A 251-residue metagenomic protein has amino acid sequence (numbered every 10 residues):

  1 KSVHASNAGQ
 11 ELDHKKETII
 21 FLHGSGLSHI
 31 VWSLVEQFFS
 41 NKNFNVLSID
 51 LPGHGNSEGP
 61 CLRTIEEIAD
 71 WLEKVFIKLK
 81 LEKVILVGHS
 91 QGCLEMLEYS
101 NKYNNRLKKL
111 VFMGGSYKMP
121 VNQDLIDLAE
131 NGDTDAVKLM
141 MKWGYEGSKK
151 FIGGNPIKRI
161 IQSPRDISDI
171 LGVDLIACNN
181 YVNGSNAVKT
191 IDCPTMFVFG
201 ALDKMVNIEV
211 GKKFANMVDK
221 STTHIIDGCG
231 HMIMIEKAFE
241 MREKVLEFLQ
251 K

Functional and structural regions predicted by a protein language model:
K1-I20, S40-N45, L81-E82, R165 (+2 more regions): Alpha/beta-hydrolase fold catalytic core
G24-L27, S90: Active-site glycine-rich loops that stabilize anionic/oxyanionic intermediates across multiple enzyme folds
S33-E36, N41, N45-Q91, E243: Active-site loop/oxyanion-hole signature of alpha/beta-hydrolase fold enzymes
L94-K138: Flexible "cap/lid" loop of the alpha/beta hydrolase fold
D127-T190: Conserved alpha/beta-hydrolase catalytic His-Asp/Glu region
I191, F197-F199, D203: Short beta-strand/loop motif that positions the catalytic acidic residue of the alpha/beta-hydrolase fold
C193, N207-N216: Short alpha-helix in the alpha/beta-hydrolase fold that links the catalytic acid
C229-R242: Catalytic histidine-centered segment of alpha/beta-hydrolase-like enzymes
